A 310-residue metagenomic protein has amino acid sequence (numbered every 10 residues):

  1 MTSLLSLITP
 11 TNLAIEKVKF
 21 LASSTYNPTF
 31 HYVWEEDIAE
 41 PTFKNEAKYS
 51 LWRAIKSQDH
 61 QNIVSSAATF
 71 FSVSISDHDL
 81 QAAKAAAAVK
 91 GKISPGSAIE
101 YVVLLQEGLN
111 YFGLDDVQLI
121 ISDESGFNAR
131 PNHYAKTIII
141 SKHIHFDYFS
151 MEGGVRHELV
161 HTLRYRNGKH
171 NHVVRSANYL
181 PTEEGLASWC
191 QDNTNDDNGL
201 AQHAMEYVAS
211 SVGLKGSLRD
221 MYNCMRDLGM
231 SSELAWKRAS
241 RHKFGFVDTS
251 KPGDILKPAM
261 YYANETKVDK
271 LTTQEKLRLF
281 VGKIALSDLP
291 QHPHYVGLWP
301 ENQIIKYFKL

Functional and structural regions predicted by a protein language model:
M1-S6: Non-Sec secretion/translocation targeting segments of pathogen effectors
A14, A22-A86, I93-E100, Q106-T137 (+1 more regions): Catalytic zinc-binding patch centered on the HExxH motif and its immediate surroundings that defines zinc-dependent
N110-D115, L163-H170, W189-G199, T273-Q274: Secondary-structure boundary elements
I140-V155: Short pre-active-site segment immediately N-terminal to the catalytic Zn-binding motif
S141-H145, G168-Y179: Short helix/strand-bridging catalytic loops that position acidic/His residues to coordinate divalent metals and engage
E152-K169, E184, S188: Active-site recognition of the HExxH zinc-binding catalytic motif
V174-G216, N264: Post-HExxH zinc-binding segment in Zn-dependent metallohydrolases
A204-L310: Conserved alpha-helical "signature site" that marks functionally important helical segments or helix/loop junctions
